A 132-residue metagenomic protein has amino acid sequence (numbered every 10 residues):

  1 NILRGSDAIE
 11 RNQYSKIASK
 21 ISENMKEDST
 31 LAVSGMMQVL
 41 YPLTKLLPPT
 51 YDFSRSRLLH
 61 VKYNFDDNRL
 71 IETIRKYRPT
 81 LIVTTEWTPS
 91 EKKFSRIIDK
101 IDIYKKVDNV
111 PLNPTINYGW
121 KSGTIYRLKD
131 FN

Functional and structural regions predicted by a protein language model:
N1-F131: Extracytoplasmic
